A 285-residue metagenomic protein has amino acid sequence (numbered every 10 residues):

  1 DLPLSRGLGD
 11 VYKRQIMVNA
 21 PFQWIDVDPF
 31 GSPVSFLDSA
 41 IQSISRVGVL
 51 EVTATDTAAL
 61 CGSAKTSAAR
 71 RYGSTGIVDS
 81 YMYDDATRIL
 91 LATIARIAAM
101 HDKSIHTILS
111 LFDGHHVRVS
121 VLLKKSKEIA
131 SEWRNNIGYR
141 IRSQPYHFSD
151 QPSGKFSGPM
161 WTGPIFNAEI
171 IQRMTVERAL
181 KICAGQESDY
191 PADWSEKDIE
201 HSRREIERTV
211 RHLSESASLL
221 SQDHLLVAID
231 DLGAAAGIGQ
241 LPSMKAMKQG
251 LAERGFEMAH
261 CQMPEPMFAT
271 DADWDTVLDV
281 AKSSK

Functional and structural regions predicted by a protein language model:
D1-Y12: Single conserved hydrophobic/aromatic residue that forms the stacking wall/gate of nucleotide- or nucleobase-binding
Q15-Q23: A short acidic, Gly/Pro-enriched loop at the edge of an enzyme's catalytic core that lines a small-molecule cofactor
F22-S35: A short SAM/SAH-binding and catalytic strip from SAM-dependent methyltransferases
L37-G48: A short glycine-rich, Lys/Arg-flanked "PGG" loop and its adjoining helix->strand segment in the class I
V47-D56: Conserved beta-strand signature within the Rossmann-like core of class I S-adenosyl-L-methionine
S67-S80: Conserved Class I S-adenosyl-L-methionine
A86-A99: Short alpha-helix
G114-V119, K124-K285: Polybasic, low-complexity RNA-engagement segments
